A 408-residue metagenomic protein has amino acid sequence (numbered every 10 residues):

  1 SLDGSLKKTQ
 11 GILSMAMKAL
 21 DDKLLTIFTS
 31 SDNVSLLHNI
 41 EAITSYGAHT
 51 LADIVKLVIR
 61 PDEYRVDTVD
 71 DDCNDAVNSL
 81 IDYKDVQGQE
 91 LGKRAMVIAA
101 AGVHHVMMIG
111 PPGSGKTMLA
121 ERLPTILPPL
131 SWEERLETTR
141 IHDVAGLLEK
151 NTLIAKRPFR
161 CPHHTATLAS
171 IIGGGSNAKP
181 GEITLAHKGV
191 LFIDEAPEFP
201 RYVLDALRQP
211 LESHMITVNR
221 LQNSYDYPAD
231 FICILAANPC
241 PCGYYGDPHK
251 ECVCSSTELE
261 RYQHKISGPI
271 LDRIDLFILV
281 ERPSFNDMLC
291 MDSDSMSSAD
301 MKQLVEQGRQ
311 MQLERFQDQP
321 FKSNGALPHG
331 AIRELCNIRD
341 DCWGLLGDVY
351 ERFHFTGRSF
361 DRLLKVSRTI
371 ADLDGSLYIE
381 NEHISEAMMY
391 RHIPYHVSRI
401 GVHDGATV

Functional and structural regions predicted by a protein language model:
S1-M107, S114, N219, S359-F360 (+1 more regions): Peripheral, non-AAA+ core regions of ATP-driven protein-machinery
D21-K23, E41, A101-V103, T165-A166 (+6 more regions): Short loop/turn elements that form and flank the Walker-type P-loop nucleotide-binding site in RecA-like NTPase cores
D62-I98, G102, P129-I183: P-loop NTPase nucleotide-binding/switch module
V66-D67, M108, S131, A145-K150 (+4 more regions): Active-site phosphate-binding and catalytic loops of NTP-dependent enzymes
M108-L147, S213: Walker A/P-loop
N177-A178, R201-H403: Basic, amphipathic alpha-helical bundle interface domains used for macromolecular binding and assembly
K188, D194-E195, A206: Walker B catalytic acidic pair
